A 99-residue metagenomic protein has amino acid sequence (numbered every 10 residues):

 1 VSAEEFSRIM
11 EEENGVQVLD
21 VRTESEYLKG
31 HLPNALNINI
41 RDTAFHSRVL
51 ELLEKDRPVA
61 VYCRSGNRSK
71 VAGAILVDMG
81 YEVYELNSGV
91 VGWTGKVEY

Functional and structural regions predicted by a protein language model:
V1-I9, G15-V16, S25-P58, N67-Y99: Rhodanese-like catalytic fold shared by cysteine-dependent sulfurtransferases and DSP/PTP-type phosphatases
Y62: Short, surface-exposed ligand- or partner-binding patches at beta-edge/loop junctions that are enriched in aromatics
